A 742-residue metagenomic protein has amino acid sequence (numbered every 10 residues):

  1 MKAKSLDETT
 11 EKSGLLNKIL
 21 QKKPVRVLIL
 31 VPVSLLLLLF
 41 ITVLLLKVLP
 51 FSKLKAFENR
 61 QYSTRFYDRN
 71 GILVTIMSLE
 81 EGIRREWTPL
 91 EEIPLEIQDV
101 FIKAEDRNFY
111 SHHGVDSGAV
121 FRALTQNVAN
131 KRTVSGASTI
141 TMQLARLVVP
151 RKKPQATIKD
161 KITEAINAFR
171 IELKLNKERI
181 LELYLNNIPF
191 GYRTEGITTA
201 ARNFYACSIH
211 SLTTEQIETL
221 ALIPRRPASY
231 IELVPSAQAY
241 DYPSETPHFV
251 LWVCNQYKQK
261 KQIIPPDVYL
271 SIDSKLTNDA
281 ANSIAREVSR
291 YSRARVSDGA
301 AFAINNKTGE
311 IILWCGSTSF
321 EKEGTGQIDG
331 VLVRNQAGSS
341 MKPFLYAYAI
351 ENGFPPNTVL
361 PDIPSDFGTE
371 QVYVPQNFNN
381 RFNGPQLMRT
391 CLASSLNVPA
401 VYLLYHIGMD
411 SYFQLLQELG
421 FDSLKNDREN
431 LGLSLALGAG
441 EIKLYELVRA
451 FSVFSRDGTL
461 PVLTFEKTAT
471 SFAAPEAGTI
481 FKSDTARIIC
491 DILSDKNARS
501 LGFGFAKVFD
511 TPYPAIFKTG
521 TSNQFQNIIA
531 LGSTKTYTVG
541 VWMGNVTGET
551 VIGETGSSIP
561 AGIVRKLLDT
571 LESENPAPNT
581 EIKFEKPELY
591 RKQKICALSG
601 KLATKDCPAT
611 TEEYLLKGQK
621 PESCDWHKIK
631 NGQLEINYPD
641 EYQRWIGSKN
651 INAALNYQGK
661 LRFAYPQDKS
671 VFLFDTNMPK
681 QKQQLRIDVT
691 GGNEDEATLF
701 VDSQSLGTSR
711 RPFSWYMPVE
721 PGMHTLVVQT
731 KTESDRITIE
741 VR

Functional and structural regions predicted by a protein language model:
M1-K2, T9, Y67, Q238-E245 (+3 more regions): Soluble, non-transmembrane domains of envelope/secretory-pathway proteins that act on or interact with carbohydrate
K2-R69, N108: N-terminal type II signal-anchor transmembrane helix that functions as the membrane-insertion/stop-transfer segment
L38, V43, R132-N278, N282 (+3 more regions): Non-catalytic, structured segments within soluble enzyme domains
S63-I76, I93, A294-E323, Q414-L415 (+1 more regions): A short, well-structured edge-of-sheet supersecondary motif
Y110-V120, E195-T198, Q327, I350-T369 (+2 more regions): Short, well-structured active-site flanking segments
A129-K153, D241, H248, W252-K258 (+4 more regions): Conserved catalytic neighborhood of penicillin-recognizing serine enzymes
A168, P224-S236, I264-L276, K322-D362 (+5 more regions): Active-site loop and adjoining helix of the penicillin-binding protein/serine DD-peptidase-beta-lactamase fold
L270-R293, A301-N305, W314, E321-V333 (+4 more regions): A penicillin-recognizing enzyme superfamily signal
